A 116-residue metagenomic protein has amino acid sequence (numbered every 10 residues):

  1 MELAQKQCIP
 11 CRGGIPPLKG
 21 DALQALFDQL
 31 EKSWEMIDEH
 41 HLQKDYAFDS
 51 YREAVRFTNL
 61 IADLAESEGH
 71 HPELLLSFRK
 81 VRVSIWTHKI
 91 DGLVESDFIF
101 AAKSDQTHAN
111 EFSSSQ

Functional and structural regions predicted by a protein language model:
M1-Q116: Charge-rich alpha-helical segments
